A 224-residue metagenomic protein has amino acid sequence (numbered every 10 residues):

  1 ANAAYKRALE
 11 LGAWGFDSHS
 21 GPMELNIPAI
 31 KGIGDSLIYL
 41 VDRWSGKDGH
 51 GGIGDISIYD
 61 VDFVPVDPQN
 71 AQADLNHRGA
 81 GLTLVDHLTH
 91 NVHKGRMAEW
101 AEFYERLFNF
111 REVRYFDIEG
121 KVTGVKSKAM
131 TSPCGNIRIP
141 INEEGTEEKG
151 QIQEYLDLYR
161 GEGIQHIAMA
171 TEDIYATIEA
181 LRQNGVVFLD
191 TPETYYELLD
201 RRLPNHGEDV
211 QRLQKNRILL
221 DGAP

Functional and structural regions predicted by a protein language model:
A1-G34, Q72-A73, T83-D86, N91-E102 (+5 more regions): Vicinal oxygen chelate
P22-L75: Internal, well-ordered alpha/beta segment that forms a basic, Gly-enriched binding/recognition surface
V41, N142-E144: Amphipathic N-proximal alpha-helical interface segments
D62-P65, T89, I141: Long, contiguous binding/interaction regions
G79: Glycine-rich adenosyl-nucleotide cofactor-binding module
F110: Phosphate-binding active sites in nucleotide-utilizing proteins
V125: Short coil/loop residues immediately preceding or within conserved phosphate-binding loops of NTP-utilizing enzyme
